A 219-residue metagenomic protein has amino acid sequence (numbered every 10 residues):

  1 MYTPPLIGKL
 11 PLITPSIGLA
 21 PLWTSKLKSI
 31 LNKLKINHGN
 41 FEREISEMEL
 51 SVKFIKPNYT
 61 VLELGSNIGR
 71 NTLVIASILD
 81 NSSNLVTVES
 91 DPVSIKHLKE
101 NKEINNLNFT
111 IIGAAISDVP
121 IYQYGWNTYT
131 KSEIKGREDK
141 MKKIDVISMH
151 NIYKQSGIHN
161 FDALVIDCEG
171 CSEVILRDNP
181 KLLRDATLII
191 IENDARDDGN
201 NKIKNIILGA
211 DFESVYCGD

Functional and structural regions predicted by a protein language model:
M1-D219: Phosphate/nucleotide-binding beta-alpha loop and adjacent structural elements of enzyme active sites
